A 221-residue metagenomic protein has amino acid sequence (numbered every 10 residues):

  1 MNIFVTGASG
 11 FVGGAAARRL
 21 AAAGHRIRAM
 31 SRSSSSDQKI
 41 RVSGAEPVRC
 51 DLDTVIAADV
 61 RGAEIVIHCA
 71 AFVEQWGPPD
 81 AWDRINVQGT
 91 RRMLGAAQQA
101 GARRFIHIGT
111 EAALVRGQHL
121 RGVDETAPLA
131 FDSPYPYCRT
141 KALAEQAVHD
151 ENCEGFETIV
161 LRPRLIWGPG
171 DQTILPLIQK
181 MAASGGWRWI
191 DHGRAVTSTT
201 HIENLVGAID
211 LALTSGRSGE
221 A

Functional and structural regions predicted by a protein language model:
I3-H25: N-terminal Rossmann NAD(P)H-binding glycine-rich loop of SDR-like oxidoreductase domains
F11-A15, V87, A142: Residues forming the Rossmann-fold NAD(P)(H) cofactor-binding site
S34-R41, A45-R92, A96: NAD(P)H-binding glycine-rich loop region in Rossmannoid oxidoreductase-like domains and their noncatalytic homologs
Q88, R92-P136: Conserved Rossmann-fold NAD(P)-dependent oxidoreductase catalytic core, especially the SDR/UDP-sugar
H119-I166, W187-D191, A195: Catalytic helix-loop patch of NAD(P)-dependent Rossmann-fold dehydrogenases
A142, F156, W167-L177, L211-A221: Glycine/proline-rich active-site loop of Rossmann-fold NAD(P)-dependent oxidoreductases
Q179-W187, V196-A221: Alpha-helical substrate-binding/gating segment
